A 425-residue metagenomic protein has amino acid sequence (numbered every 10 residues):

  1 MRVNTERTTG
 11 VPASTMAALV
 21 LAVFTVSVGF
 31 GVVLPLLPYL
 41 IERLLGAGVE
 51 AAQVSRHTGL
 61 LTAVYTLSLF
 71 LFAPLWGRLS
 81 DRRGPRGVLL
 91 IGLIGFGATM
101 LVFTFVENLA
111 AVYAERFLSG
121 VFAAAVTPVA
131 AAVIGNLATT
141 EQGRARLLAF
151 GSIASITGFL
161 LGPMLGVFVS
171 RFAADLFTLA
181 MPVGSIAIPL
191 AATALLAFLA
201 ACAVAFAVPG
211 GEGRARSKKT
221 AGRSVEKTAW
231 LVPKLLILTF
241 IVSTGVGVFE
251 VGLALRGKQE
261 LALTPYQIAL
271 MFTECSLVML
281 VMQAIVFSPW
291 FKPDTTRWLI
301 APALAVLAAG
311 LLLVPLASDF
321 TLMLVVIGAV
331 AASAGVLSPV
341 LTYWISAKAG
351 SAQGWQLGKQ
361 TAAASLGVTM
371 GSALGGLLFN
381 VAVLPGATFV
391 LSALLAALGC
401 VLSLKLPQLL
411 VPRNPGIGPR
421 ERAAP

Functional and structural regions predicted by a protein language model:
R2-A13, A207-L238, R420-P425: Juxtamembrane intracellular "pre-TM" segments in multi-pass secondary transporters
L36-S55, V251-Q267: Short amphipathic helix-loop junctions that connect adjacent transmembrane helices in Major Facilitator Superfamily/SLC
L71-G84, M282-T296, F379: Helix-to-loop junctions at the C-terminal end of transmembrane segments in multipass secondary transporters
G87-V102, W298-L313: Structural signature of the two symmetry-related core transmembrane helices
T99, A110-L118, T321-A329: Paired small-residue
E115-S155: Cytoplasmic helix-loop-helix junction between adjacent transmembrane helices in 12-TM secondary transporters
F150-F206: Helix-loop-helix hairpin linking two adjacent transmembrane segments in secondary transporters
A194-R214, L402-P407: C-terminal membrane-cytosol helix-exit motif in multi-pass small-molecule transporters
